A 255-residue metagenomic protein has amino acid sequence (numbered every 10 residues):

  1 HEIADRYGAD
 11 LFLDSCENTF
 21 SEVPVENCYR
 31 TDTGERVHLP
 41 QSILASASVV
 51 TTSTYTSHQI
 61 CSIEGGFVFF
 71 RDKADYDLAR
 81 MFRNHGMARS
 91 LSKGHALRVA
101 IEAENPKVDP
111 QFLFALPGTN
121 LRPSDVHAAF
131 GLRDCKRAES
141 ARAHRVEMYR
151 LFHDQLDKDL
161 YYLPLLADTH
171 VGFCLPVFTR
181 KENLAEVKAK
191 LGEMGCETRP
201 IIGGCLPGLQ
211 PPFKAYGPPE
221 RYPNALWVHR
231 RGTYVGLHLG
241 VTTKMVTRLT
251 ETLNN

Functional and structural regions predicted by a protein language model:
H1-G8, F20-P24: Active-site core of PLP-dependent enzymes with the aminotransferase class I/II
F12: Generic enzyme active-site microenvironment
S15-E17, M87-I101, L151, E186-P223 (+1 more regions): Conserved PLP cofactor-binding pocket of PLP-dependent enzymes
N18-E26, H38-L39, S46-F173: Active-site region of PLP-dependent enzymes
V25-A47, V108-L113, I201-R248: Active-site-adjacent capping/gating segments
F70, V177-K181, L237: Short beta-strand-to-loop capping motifs
K73, R180-L184, T242: Helix N-cap motif at beta-to-alpha junctions
A79, V187-G195, L249-N254: Short amphipathic alpha-helices in soluble, non-transmembrane regions that often serve as interface/regulatory elements
